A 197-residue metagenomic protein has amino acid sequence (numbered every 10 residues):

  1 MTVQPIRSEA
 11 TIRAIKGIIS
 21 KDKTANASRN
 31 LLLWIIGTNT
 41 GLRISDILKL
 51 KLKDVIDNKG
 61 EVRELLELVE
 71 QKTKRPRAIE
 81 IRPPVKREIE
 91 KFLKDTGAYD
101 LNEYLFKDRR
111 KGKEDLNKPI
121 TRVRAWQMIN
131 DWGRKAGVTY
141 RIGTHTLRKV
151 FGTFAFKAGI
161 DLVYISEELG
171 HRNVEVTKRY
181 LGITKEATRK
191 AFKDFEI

Functional and structural regions predicted by a protein language model:
M1-I197: Conserved catalytic core of the tyrosine transesterase superfamily
